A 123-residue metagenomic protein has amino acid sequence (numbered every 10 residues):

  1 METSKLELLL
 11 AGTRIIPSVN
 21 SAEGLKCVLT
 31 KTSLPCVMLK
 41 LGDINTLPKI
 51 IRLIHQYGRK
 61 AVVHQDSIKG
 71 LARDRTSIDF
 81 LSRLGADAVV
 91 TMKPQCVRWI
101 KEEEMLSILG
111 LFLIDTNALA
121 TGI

Functional and structural regions predicted by a protein language model:
M1-V63, L71: Conserved N-terminal beta1-alpha1 strand-loop-helix module at the mouth
R14, L29, D79-V90, I123: Structural recognition of alpha->loop->beta junctions
P17, V63, V89-M92, L109: General beta-strand structural signal in soluble alpha/beta enzymes
S21-A22, G58-R59, T76-S82, G122-I123: Short flexible/disordered coil segments
K31-C36, R83-D87, E103-I108: Glycine-enriched alpha-helix->loop->beta-strand junction motifs that scaffold or abut catalytic
L41-G58, G70-R75, T91-M105, I114-G122: Active-site-adjacent beta->alpha loops and helix N-cap segments on the catalytic face of soluble alpha/beta enzymes
A61-H64, G70-V89: Glycine/small-residue-rich loop that forms an oxyanion/phosphate-binding "nest" at active or ligand-binding sites
D66, F112: Histidine-centered beta-alpha loop that forms part of the nucleotide-sugar donor binding/catalytic region in diverse
